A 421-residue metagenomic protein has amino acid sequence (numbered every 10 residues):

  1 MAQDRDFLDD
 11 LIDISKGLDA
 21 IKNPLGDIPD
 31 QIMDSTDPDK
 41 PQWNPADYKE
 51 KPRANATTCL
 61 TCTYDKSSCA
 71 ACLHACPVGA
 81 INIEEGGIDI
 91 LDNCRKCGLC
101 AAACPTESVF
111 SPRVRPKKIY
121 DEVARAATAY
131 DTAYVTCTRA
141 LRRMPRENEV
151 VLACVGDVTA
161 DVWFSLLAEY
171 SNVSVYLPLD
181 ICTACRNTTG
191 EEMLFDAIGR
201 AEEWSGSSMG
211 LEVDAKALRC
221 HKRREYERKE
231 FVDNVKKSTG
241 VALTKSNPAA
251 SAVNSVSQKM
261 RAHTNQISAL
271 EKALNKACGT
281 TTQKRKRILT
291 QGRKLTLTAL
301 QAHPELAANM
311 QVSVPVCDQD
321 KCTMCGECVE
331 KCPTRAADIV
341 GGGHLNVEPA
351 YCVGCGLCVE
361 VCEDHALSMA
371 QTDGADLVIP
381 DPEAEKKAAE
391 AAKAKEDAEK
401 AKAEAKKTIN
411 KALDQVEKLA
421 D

Functional and structural regions predicted by a protein language model:
M1-A2, P178-E225, N410, D421: N-terminal secretory signal peptides
M1-A75, Y130-T138, K216-K229, D233-T323 (+3 more regions): Ferredoxin-type iron-sulfur electron-transfer modules and their immediate structural context
S67-D89, R95, L99-K117, C317 (+2 more regions): Iron-sulfur cluster-binding cysteine motifs and their immediate structural context in ferredoxin-like electron-transfer
T106, V123-W163: Extended interfacial segments that mediate partner engagement and assembly in macromolecular machines
R115-A126, D373-E385: Polybasic, low-complexity binding patches
Y130-Y134, E147-E149, S171-D180, M209-D214: Hydrophobic beta-strand segments of well-ordered beta-sheets in folded domains
V353: Extended, alpha-helix-rich binding/interface surfaces that flank or overlap catalytic cores and mediate recognition
